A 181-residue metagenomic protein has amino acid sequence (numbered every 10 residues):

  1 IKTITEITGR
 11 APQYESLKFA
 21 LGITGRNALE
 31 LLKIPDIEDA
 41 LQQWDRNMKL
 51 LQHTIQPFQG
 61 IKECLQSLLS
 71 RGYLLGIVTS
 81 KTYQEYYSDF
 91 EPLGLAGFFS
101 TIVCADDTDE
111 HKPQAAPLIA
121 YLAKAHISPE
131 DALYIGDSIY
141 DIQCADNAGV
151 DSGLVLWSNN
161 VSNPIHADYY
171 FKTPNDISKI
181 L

Functional and structural regions predicted by a protein language model:
I1-C64, R71: N-terminal helical cap/lid subdomain that shapes the substrate entry/recognition surface in HAD-like hydrolases
P57, V78, E110: Residue-level marker of regulatory loop/turn positions in helix-turn-helix DNA-binding domains and in histidine
Q66-L69, T82-Y83, Y87-L181: Asp-based, Mg2+/Mn2+-dependent phosphohydrolase catalytic module
